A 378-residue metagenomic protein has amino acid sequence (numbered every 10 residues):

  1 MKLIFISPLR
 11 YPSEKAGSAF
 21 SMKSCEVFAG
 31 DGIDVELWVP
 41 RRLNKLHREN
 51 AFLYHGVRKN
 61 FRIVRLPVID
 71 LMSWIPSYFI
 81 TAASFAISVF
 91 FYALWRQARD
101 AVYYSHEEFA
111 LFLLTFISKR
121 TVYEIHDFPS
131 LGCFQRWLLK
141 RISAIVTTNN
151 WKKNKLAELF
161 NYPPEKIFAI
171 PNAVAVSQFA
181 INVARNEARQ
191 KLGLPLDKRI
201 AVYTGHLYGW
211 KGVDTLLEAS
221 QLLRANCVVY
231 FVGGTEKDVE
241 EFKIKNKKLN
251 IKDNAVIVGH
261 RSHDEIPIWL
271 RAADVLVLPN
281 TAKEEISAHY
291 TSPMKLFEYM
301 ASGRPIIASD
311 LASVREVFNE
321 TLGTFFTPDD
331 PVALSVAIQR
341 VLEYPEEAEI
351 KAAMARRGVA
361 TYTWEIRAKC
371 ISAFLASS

Functional and structural regions predicted by a protein language model:
I4, P195-K211, L217-S220, Y230: Conserved donor-binding/catalytic core segment of Leloir-type glycosyltransferases
S7-K15, V27, I33-S84, W95-R96 (+4 more regions): N-terminal strand-loop element at the rim of the active site of nucleotide-sugar-dependent glycosyltransferases
A16, E346-L375: A charged, aromatic-enriched C-terminal amphipathic alpha-helix characteristic of glycosyltransferases across folds
E49-H55, A180-L194: A short helix/loop element that forms part of the nucleotide-sugar donor recognition site in Leloir-type
W151, A173: Carbohydrate-associated surface elements
Y230, E240-L270: Nucleotide-activated donor-binding/catalytic signature segment of Leloir-type glycosyltransferases, i.e., the conserved
L276-L278, E298-A301, P305-A308: Short hydrophobic beta-strand element within catalytic cores of glycosyltransferases and related nucleotide-activated
E320, T324-P331, R340-E346: Conserved acidic donor-binding segment of nucleotide-sugar-dependent glycosyltransferases
